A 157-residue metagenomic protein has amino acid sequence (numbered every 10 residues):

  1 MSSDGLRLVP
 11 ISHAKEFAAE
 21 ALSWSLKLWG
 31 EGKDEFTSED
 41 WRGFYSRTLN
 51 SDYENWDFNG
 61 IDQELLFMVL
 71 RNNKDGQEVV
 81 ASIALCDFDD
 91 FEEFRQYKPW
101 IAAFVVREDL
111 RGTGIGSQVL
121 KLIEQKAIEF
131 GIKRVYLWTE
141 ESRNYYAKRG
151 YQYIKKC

Functional and structural regions predicted by a protein language model:
S2-N55: Short amphipathic alpha-helix that is part of the acyltransferase structural core
S46-M68, W100: A short helix-loop-beta-strand connector motif used in the catalytic cores of GNAT acetyltransferases and, in some
L66-M68, Q77-D89, W100, V105: Conserved beta-strand in the GNAT
D87-K98, T113: Helix-adjacent hinge/juxtasegments
A102-V106, G112-Q125, K148: Conserved acetyl-CoA-binding loop-helix of GNAT-fold acetyltransferases
E129, K133, E140-C157: Conserved active-site alpha-helix within GNAT-family acetyltransferase domains
